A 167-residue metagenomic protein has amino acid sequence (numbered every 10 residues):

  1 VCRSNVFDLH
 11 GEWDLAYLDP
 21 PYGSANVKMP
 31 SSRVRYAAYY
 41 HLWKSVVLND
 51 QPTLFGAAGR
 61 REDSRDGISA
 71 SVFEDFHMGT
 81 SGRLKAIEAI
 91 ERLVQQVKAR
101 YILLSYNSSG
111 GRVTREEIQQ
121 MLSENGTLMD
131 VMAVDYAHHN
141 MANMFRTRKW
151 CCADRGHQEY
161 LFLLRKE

Functional and structural regions predicted by a protein language model:
V1-E167: Class I S-adenosyl-L-methionine-dependent methyltransferase catalytic core
